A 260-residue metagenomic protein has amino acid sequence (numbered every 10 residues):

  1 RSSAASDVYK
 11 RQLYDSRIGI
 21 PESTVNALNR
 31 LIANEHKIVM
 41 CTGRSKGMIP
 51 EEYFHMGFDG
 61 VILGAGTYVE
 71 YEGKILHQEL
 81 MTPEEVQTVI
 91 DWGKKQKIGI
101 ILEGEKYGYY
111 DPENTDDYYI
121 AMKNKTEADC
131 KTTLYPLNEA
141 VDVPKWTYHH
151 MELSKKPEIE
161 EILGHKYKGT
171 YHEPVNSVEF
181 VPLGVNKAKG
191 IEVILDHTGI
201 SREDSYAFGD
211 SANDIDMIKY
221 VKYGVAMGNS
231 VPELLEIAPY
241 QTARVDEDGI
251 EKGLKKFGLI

Functional and structural regions predicted by a protein language model:
R1-A5, Y9: Single conserved hydrophobic/aromatic residue that forms the stacking wall/gate of nucleotide- or nucleobase-binding
R17-D117: Active-site phosphate-binding/coordination module
L31, T42, W146, I218 (+2 more regions): Residue-level signal for inorganic ion chemistry
E35-V39, G57, P144-W146, E203-D204 (+1 more regions): Short active-site oxyanion
W92, Q96-G99, E103-F208, A212-M217 (+1 more regions): Conserved acidic, metal-coordinating active-site core of Asp-based, Mg2+-dependent phosphoryl-transfer enzymes
Y220, G228-I260: Asp-based, Mg2+/Mn2+-dependent phosphohydrolase catalytic module
